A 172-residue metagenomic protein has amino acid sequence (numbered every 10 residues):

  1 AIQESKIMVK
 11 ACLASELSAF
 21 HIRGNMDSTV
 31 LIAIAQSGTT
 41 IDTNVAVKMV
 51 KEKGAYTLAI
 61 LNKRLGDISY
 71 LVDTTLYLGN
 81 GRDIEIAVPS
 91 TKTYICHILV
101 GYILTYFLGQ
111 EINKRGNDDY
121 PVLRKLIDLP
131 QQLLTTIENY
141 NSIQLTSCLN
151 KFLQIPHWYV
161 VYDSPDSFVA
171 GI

Functional and structural regions predicted by a protein language model:
A1-D128: Glycine-rich phosphate-binding loops that contact phosphosugars or nucleotide phosphates
K10-A11, I41-N44, L145-S147, F168-I172: Extended hydrophobic-aromatic, low-complexity segments
N113-K114, N139-I143, W158, S167: Intrinsically disordered or highly flexible coil/loop and linker segments, enriched in small and charged/polar residues
Q131-L134: Flexible inter-domain linker/hinge segments
I137-F152: A short, well-structured juxtamembrane/interface segment
N150-I172: Acidic catalytic cores of enzymes that act on phosphate-bearing nucleotides/polynucleotides
